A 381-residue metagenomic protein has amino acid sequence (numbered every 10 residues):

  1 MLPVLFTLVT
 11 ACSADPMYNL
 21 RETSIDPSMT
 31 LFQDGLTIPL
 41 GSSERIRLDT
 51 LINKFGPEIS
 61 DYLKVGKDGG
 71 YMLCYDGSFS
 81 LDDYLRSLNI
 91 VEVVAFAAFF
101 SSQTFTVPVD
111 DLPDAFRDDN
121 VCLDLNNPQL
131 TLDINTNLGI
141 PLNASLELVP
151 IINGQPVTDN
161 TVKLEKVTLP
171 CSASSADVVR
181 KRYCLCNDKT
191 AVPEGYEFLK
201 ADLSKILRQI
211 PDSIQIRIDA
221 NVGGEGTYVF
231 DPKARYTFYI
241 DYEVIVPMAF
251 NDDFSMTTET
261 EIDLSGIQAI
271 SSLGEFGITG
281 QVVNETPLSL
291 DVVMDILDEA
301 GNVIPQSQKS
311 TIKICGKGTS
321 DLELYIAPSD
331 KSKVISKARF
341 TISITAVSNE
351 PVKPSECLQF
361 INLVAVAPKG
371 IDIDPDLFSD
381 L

Functional and structural regions predicted by a protein language model:
M1-C12: Sec-dependent bacterial lipoprotein signal peptides
A11-L381: Extracellular/secretory-pathway and virion-surface proteins
